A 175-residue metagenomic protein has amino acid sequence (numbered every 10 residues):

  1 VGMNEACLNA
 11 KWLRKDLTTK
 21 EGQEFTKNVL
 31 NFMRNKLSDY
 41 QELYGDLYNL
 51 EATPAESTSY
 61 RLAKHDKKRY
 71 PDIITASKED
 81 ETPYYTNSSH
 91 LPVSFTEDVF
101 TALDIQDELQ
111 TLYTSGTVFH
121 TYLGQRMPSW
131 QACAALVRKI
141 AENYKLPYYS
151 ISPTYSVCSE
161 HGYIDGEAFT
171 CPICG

Functional and structural regions predicted by a protein language model:
V1-G175: Long, C-terminal-biased catalytic regions of enzyme "large/alpha" subunits
